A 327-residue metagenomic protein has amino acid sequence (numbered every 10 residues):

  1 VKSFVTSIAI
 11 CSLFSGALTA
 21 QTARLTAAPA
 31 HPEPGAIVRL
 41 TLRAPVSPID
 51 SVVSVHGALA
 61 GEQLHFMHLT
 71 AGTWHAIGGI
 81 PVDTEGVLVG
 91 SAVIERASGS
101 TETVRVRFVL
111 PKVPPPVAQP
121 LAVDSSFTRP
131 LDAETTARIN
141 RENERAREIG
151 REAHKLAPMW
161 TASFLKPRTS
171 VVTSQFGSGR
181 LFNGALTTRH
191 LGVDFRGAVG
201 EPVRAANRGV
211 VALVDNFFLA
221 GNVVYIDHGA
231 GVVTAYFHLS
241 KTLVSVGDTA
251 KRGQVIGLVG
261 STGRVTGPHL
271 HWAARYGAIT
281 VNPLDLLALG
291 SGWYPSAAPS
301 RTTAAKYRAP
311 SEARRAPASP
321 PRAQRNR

Functional and structural regions predicted by a protein language model:
V1-K2: N-terminal secretory signal peptides that target proteins for export/translocation
V5-A17: Bacterial N-terminal signal peptides
S7, A20, T303-A304: N-terminal compositionally biased, intrinsically disordered segments and leader/signal-like regions
F14-A23, R327: Bacterial Sec-dependent signal peptides at the C-terminal "C-region" and cleavage site
Q21-P114: Cationic-aromatic interfacial patches
T26, V104-A220, R308-R327: Surface-exposed, glycine-biased beta-strand/turn segments
L165-A309, N326: Catalytic cores of peptidoglycan-degrading enzymes
